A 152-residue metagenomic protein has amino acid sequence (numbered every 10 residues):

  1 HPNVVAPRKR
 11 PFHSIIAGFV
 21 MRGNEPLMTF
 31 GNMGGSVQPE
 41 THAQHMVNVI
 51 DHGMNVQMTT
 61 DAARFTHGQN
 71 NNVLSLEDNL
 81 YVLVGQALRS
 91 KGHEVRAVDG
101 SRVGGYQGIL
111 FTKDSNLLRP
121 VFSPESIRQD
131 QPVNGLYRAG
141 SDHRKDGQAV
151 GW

Functional and structural regions predicted by a protein language model:
H1-R102: Proteins synthesized as precursors that undergo proteolytic processing into mature forms
M54-N55, V73, L83-G100, G105-W152: Terminal-appendage/accessory-domain detector
